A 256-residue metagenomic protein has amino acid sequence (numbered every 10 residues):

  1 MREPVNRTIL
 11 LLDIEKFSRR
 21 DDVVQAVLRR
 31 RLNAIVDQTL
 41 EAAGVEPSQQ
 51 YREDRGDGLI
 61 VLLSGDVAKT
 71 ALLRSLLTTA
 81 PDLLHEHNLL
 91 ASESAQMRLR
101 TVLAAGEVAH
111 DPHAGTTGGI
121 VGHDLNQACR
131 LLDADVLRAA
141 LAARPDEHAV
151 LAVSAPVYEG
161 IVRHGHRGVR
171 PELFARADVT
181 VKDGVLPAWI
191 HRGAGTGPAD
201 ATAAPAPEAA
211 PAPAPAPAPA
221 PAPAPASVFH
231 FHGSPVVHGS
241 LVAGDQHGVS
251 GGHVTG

Functional and structural regions predicted by a protein language model:
M1, L141-R144, T180, S240: A general structural signal for short secondary-structure junctions and capping/turn motifs
M1-A71: Catalytic NTP-binding/metal-coordinating core of nucleotidyl cyclase/transferase enzymes
P4-R7, G56, Q96-R98, D146 (+1 more regions): A general secondary-structure signal for short beta-strands and their flanking turns/coil in non-transmembrane regions
L10-L12, V61, L103, H191 (+1 more regions): Short beta-strand element of the conserved SAM-dependent methyltransferase core
F17, D66, G106-V108, P156-Y158 (+3 more regions): Generic structural motif
D66-P171: Catalytic beta-strand-to-alpha-helix segment of the class III nucleotidyl cyclase homology domain
D146-A203: Cytosolic regulatory/linker segments at or just downstream of nucleotide-handling modules in signal-transduction
P207-G256: Long, low-complexity intrinsically disordered regions enriched in small/polar and proline/glycine residues
